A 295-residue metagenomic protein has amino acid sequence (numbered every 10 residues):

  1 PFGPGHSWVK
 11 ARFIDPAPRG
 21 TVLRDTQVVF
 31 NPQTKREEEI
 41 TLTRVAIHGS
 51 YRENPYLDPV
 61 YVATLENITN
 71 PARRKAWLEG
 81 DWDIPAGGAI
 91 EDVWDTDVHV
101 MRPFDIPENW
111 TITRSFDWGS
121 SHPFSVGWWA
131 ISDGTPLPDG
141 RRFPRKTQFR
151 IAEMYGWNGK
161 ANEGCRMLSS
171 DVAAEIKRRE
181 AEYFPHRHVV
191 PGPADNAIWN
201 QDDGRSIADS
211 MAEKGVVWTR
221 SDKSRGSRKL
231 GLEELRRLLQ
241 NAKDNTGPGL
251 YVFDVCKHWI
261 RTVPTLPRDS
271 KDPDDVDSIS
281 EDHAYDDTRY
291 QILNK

Functional and structural regions predicted by a protein language model:
P1-N54: ASCE P-loop NTPase helicase motor core
P18-R19, I131-P136: Short loop/turn segments immediately following beta-strands, especially the blade-tip and inter-blade linker loops
V45-I47, R114, P193: Hydrophobic/aromatic beta-strand patches that form the interior of the parallel beta-sheet core in alpha/beta enzyme
S50-W118: ATPase catalytic-site recognition across NTP-hydrolyzing enzymes
Y56-D58, A86-G87, P103, H122-F124 (+3 more regions): Short acidic/glycine-rich loop or secondary-structure boundary segments that cap or lie
F124-A130, R289: Short beta-strand scaffold segments in enzyme catalytic cores
D139-D277: Mg2+-dependent endonuclease catalytic cores in nucleic-acid-processing enzymes, primarily RNase H-like
D275-K295: Acidic, Mg2+-coordinating catalytic module of metal-dependent nucleases/exonucleases that use a two-metal-ion mechanism
